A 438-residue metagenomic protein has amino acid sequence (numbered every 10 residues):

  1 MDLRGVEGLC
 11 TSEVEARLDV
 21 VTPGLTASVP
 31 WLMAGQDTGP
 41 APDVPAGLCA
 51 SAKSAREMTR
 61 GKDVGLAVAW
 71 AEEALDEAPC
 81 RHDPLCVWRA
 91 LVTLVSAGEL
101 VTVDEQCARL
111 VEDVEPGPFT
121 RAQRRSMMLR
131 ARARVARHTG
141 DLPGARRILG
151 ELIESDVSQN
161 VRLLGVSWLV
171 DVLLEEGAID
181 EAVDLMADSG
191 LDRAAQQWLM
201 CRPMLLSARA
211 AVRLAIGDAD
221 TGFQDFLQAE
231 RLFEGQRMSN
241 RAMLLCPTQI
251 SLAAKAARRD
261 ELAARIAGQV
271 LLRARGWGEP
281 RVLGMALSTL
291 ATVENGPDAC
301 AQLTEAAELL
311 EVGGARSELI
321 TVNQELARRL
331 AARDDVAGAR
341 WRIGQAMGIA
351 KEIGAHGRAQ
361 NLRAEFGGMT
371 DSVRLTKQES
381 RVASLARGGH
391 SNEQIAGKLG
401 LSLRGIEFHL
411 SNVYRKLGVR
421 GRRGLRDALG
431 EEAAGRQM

Functional and structural regions predicted by a protein language model:
D2, C10-P30, P40-K53, A78-V92 (+9 more regions): Alpha-solenoid helical repeat architecture
D2-T38, R56-E73, V92-V111, R134-G150 (+5 more regions): Helix-turn-helix repeat elements of alpha-solenoid scaffolds
Q36-G39, A69-P79, A108-P118, R147-V157 (+6 more regions): Amphipathic alpha-helical segments of tetratricopeptide repeats
A52-R56, E72, W88-V92, R134 (+10 more regions): Amphipathic alpha-helical repeat scaffolds
E57-M58, L94, A136, L173 (+8 more regions): Residue at a conserved register position within TPR or TPR-like alpha-solenoid repeats
L129, L173, R209, R213-I216 (+1 more regions): Short, conserved structural micro-motifs that define repeat-unit consensus positions and nucleotide-binding loops
A256-R265, Q269-E305, L309-Q378, E393 (+2 more regions): Linker/hinge segments immediately adjacent to helix-turn-helix/homeobox DNA-binding domains
A364-M438: Helix-turn-helix DNA-binding segment
